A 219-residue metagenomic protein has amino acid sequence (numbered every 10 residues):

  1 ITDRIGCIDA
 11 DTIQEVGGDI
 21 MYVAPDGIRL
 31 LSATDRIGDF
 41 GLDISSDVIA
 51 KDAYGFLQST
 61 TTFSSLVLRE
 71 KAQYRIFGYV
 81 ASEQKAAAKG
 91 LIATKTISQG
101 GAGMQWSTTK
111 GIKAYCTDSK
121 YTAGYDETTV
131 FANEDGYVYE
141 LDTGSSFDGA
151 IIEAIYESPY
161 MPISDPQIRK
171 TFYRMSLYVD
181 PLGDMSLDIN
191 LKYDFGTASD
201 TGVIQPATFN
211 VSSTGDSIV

Functional and structural regions predicted by a protein language model:
I1-I152, Y160, P166-I168, L182 (+1 more regions): Beta-sheet-dominated scaffold domains
P159-V219: Non-cytosolic beta-sandwich-type ligand-binding/adhesion modules
